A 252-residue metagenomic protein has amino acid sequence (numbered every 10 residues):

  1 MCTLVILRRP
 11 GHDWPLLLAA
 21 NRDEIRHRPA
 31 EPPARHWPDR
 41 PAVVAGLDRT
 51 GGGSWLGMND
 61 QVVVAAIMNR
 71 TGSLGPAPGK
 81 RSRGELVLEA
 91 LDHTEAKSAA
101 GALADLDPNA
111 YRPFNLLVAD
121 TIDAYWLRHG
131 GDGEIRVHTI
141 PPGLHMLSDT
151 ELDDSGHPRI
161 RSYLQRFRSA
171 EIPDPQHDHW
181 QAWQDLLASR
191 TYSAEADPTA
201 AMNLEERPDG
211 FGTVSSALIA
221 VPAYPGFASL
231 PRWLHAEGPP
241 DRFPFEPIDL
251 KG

Functional and structural regions predicted by a protein language model:
M1-G252: N-terminal nucleophile
